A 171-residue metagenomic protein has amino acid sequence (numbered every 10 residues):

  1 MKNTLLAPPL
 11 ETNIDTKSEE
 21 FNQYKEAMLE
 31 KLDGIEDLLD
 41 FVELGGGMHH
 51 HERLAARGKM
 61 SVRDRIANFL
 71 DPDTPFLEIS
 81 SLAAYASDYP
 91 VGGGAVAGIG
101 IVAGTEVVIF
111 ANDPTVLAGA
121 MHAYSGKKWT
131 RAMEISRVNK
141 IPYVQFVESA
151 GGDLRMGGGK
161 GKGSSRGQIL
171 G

Functional and structural regions predicted by a protein language model:
M1-G171: Terminal-region recognition feature
